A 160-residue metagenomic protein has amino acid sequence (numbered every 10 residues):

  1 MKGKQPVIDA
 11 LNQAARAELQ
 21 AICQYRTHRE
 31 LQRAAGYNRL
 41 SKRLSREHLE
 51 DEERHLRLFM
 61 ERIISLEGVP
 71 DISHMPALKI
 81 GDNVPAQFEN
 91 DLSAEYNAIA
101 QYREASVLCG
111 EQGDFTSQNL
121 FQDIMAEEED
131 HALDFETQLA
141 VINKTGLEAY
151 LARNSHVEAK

Functional and structural regions predicted by a protein language model:
M1-K160: Iron-associated oxidoreductase/ferritin-like identity signal
